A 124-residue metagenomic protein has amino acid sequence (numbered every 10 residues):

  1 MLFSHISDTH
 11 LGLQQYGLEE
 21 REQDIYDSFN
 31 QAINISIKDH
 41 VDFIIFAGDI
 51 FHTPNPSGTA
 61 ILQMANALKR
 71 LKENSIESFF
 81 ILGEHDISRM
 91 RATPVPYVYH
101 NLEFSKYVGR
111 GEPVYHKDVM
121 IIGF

Functional and structural regions predicted by a protein language model:
M1-A67: N-terminal active-site segment of His-dependent metallophosphoesterases
F43, P54-F124: His/Asp/Glu-rich metal-coordinating catalytic cores of metallo-dependent phosphodiesterases/hydrolases acting on
